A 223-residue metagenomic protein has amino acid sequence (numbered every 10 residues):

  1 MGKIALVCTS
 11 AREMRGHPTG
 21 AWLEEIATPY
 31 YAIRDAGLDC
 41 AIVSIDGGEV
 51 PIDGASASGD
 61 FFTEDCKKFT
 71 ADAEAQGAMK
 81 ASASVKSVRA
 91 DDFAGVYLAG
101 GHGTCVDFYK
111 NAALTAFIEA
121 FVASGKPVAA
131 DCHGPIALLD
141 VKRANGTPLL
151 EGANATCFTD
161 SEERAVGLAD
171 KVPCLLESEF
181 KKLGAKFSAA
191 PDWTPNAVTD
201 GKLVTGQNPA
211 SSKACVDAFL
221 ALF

Functional and structural regions predicted by a protein language model:
M1-S124, A137-F223: Extended, subdomain-level signal for the structured scaffold at the beginning of enzyme domains
V128-A129: Conserved, well-structured core segments that form or line functional sites
H133-P135: Conserved active-site segments centered on acidic
